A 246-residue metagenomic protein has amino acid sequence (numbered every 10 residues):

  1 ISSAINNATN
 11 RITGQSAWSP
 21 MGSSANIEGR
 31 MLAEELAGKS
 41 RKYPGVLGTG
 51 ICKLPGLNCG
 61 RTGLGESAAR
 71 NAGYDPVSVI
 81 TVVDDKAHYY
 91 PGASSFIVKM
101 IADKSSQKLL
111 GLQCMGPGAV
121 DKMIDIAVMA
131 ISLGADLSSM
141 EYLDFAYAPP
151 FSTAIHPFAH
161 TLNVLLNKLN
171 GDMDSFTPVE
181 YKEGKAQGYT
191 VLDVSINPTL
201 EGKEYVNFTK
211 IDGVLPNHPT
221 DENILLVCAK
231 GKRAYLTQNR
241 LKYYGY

Functional and structural regions predicted by a protein language model:
A4-G118, T153, P157-G184, Y189: Mid-to-C-terminal Rossmann-like scaffold of FAD/NAD(P)H-dependent oxidoreductases
Y74, A135, G245-Y246: Short phosphate-binding/catalytic loops that engage adenosine nucleotides
P76-S78, V191, K203-F208: Conserved beta-strand scaffold positions in the cores of enzyme catalytic domains, especially in NTP/NDP-utilizing
P117-D136: A short, polar/charged loop-to-alpha-helix boundary motif
A127-V128, Y181, I224: Generic hydrophobic alpha-helical segments
L137-L143: Catalytic P-loop NTP-binding/switch module of NTPases
D193-T199: Short, polar loop motifs at secondary-structure junctions
I211-Y246: Catalytic cysteine-centered active loop of the rhodanese-like fold, especially the PTP/DSP P-loop
